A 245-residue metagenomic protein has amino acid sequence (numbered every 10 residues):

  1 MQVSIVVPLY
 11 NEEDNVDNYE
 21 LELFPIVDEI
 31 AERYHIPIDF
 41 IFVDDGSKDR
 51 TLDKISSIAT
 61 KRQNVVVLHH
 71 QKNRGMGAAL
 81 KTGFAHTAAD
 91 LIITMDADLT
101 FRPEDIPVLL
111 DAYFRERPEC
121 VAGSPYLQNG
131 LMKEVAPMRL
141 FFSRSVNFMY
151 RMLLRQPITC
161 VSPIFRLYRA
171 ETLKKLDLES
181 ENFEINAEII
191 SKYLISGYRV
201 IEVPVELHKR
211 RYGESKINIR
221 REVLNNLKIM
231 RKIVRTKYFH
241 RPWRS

Functional and structural regions predicted by a protein language model:
Q2-S4, D39, E188: Cell-envelope/extracellular polymer assembly enzymes that use nucleotide-activated donors
E12-A31: Short, well-formed alpha-helical segments that are part of the catalytic scaffolds of diverse glycosyltransferases
Y19, T51, L80, E104-I106 (+1 more regions): Acidic donor-diphosphate engagement hotspot in glycosyltransferases and nucleotidyltransferases that stabilizes
A31, I38-I41, L52-H86: Conserved donor nucleotide-binding strand/loop of the catalytic core
D44-L52, L99: A conserved acidic beta->alpha catalytic loop
H70-H86, L91, P103-F183, R210-R220 (+2 more regions): Acceptor/aglycone-binding surface of glycosyltransferases and processive sugar-polymer synthases
Q156-P157, L178-E181, I190-H208: Catalytic donor-sugar/metal-binding loop of nucleotide-sugar-dependent glycosyltransferases
